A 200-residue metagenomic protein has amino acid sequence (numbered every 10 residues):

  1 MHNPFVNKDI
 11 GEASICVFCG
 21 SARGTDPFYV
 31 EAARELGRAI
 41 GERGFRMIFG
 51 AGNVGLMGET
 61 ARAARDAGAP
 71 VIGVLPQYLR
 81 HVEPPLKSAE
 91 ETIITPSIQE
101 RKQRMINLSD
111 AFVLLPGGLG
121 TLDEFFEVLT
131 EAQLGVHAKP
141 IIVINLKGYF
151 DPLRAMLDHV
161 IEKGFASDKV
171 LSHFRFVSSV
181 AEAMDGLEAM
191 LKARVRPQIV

Functional and structural regions predicted by a protein language model:
M1-H2, G135: Extended hydrophobic/aromatic-rich secondary-structure runs
H2-L108, L146-G186, L191-V200: A cross-family phosphate/adenosyl-ligand binding-site feature
R65, A132-K139, F165-A166: Arginine/glycine-rich "motif VI" loop of SF2 helicases in the C-terminal RecA-like domain
R101-G135, I142, A193-V200: Active-site/ligand-binding-proximal alpha/beta "capping" segment
L115-P116, P140-I144, L171-F174: Flexible, glycine/proline-enriched loop segments at strand-loop-helix junctions that form or flank small-ligand binding
